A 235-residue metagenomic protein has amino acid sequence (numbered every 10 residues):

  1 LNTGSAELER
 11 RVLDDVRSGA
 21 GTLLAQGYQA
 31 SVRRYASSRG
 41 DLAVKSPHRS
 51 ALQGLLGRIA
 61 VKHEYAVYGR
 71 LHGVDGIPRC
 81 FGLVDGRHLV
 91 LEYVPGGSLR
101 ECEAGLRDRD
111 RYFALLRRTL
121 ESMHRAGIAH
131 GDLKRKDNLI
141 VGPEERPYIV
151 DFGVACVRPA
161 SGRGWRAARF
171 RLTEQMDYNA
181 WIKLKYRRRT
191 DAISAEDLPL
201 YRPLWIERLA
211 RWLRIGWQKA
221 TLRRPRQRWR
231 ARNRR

Functional and structural regions predicted by a protein language model:
L1-T22, R234: Juxta-kinase regulatory segment immediately upstream of eukaryotic protein kinase catalytic domains
R17-Y65, G69: ATP-binding glycine-rich loop module of kinase domains
R34-R39, E92-Y93, G142: Active-site beta-strand termini and strand-to-loop segments that position acidic
G57, R70-H72, G76-A114: Conserved structural core of kinase catalytic domains
E64, Y68-L71, L120, W181: AlphaC helix (C-helix) of the protein kinase catalytic domain N-lobe, especially the conserved acidic-hydrophobic
L115-R125: Short C-lobe core helix of eukaryotic-like protein kinase catalytic domains
R125-G142: Catalytic-loop of the protein kinase fold
G142-R235: C-lobe/activation-segment region of protein kinase-like
